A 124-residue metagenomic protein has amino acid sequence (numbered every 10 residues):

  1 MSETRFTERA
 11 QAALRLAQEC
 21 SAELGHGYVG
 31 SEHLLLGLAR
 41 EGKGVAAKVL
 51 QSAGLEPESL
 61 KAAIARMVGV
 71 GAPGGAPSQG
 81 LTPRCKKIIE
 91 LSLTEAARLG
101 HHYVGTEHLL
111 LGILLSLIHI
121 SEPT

Functional and structural regions predicted by a protein language model:
M1-S121: Histone-fold recognition with a strong bias for associated Lys/Arg-rich disordered tails
